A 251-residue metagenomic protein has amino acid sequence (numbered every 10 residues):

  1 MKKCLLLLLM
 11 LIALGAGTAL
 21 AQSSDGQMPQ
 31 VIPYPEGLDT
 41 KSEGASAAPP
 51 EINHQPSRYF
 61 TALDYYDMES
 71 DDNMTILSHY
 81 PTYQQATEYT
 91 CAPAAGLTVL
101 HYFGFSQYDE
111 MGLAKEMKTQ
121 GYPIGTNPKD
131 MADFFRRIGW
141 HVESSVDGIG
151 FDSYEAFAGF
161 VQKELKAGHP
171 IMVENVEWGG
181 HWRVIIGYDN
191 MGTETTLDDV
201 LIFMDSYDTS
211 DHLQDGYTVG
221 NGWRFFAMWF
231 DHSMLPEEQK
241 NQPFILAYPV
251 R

Functional and structural regions predicted by a protein language model:
M1-C4: Positively charged n-region of N-terminal signal peptides that target proteins for export
L7-A16: Bacterial N-terminal signal peptides
A16-M28: Sec-dependent signal peptide cleavage junction
G26-G44, I52-F60, Y188-R251: Noncatalytic regulatory segments and standalone regulatory/sensor domains
T61-G121: Active-site nucleophile-adjacent alpha helix/oxyanion-hole segment immediately C-terminal to the catalytic cysteine
A86-T90, L97-T98, S106-Q107, T119-I124 (+5 more regions): Solvent-exposed loop/turn segments at secondary-structure junctions within structured extracellular/periplasmic domains
I124-I149, L165-A167, I171: Mid-length scaffold segments of soluble, non-membrane domains
G150-M204: Active-site-adjacent substructure of cysteine-protease-like catalytic cores
